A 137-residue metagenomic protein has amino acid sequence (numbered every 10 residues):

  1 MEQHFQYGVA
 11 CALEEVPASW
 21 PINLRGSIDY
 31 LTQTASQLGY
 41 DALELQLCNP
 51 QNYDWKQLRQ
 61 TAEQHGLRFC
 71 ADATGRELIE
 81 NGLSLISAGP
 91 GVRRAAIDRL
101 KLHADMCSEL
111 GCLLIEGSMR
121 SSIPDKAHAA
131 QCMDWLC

Functional and structural regions predicted by a protein language model:
M1-L102, S108-E109: N-terminal pre-domain/capping segments
L85-C137: Active-site acidic/histidine proton-transfer and metal-coordination neighborhood in alpha/beta enzyme cores
